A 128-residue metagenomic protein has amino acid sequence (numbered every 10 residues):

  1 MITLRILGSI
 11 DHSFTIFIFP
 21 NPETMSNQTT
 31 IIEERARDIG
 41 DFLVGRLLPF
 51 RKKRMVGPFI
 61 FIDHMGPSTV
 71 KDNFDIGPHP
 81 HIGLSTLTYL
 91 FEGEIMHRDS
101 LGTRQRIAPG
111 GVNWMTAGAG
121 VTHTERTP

Functional and structural regions predicted by a protein language model:
G8-T24: Short, Lys/Arg-enriched N-terminal segments with co-localized hydrophobic residues within the first ~10-30 amino acids
R37-F91: A short glycine-rich, His/Asp/Glu-containing loop-to-beta-strand
H79-H81, H97, H123: Histidine-centered active-site/metal-ligand motif
F91-R98: Short, structured beta-strand/loop micro-motifs enriched in basic residues and often containing a Trp
R98-T116: Short acidic-glycine-tyrosine-enriched beta hairpin
G118-P128: Ligand-binding loop in jelly-roll beta-barrel domains
